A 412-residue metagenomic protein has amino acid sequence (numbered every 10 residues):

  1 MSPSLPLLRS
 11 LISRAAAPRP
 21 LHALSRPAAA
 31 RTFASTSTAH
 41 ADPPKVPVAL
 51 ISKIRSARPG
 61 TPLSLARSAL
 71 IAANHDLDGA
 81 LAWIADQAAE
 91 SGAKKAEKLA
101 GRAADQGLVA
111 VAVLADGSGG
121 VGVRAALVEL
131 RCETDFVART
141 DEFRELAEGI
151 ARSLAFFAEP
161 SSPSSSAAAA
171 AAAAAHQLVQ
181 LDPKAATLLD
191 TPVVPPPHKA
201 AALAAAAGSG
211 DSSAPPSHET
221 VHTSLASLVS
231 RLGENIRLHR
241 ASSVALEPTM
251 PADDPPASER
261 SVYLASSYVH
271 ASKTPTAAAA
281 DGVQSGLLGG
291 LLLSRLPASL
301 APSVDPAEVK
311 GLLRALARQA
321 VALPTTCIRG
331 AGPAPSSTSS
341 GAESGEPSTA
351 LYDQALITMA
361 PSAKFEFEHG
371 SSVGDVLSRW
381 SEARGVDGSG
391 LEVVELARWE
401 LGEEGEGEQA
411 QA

Functional and structural regions predicted by a protein language model:
M1-A49: N-terminal mitochondrial targeting presequence
S35, H40-A412: N-terminal assembly/interaction segments in proteins that build large macromolecular machines
